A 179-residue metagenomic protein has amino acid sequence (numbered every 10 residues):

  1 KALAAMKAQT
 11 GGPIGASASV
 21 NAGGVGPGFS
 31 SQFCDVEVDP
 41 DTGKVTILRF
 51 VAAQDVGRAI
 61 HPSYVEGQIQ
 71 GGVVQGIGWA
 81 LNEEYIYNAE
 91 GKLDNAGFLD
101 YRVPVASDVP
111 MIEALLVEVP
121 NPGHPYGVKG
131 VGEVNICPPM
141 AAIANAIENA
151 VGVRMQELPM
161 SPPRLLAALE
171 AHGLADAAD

Functional and structural regions predicted by a protein language model:
K1-D179: Cofactor-binding beta-sheet edge motifs in enzyme active sites
